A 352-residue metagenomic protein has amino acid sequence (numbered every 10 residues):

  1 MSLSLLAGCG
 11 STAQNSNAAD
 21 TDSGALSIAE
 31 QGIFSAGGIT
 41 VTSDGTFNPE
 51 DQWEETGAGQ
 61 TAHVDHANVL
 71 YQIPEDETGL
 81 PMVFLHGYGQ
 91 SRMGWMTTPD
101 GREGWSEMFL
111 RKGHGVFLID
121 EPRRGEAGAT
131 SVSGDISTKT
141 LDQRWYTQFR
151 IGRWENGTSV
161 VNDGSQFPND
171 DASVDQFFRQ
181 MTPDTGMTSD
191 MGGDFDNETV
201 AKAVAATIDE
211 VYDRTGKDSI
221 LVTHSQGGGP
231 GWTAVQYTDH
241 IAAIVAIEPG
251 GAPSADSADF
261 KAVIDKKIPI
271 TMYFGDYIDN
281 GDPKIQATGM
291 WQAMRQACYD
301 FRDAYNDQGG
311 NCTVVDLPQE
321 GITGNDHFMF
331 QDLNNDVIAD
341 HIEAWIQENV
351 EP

Functional and structural regions predicted by a protein language model:
L5-G8: C-terminal motif of bacterial Sec signal peptides marking the signal peptidase cleavage site
A19-E77: N-terminal cap/lid segment of alpha/beta-hydrolase-fold proteins
G79-G87: Short beta-strand element of the alpha/beta-hydrolase
R102-G128: Conserved alpha/beta-hydrolase
E198-S219: Conserved acidic catalytic loop of the alpha/beta-hydrolase fold
V222-G231: Gly/Ala-rich beta-loop-alpha elbow adjacent to hydrolase catalytic centers
A246-L317: The feature captures the conserved acid-bearing segment of alpha/beta-hydrolase catalytic domains
G324, F328-P352: Catalytic active-site module of serine/aspartate enzymes centered on a nucleophile-bearing elbow/loop
